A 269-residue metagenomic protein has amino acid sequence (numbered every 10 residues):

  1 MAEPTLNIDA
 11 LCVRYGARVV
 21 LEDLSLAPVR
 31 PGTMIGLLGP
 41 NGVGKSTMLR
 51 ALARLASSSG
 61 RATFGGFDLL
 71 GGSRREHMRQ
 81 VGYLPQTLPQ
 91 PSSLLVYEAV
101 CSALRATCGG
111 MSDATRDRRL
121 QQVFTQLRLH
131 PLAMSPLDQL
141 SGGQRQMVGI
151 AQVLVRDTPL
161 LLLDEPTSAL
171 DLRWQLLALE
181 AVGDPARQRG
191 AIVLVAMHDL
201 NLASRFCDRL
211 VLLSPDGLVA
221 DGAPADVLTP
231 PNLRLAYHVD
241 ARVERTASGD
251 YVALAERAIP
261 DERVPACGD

Functional and structural regions predicted by a protein language model:
L38-P40: The feature captures the beta-strand-to-loop junction immediately N-terminal to the Walker
A53: Helix-to-loop junction immediately C-terminal to a conserved catalytic motif
G60-L69, H77: Conserved ABC transporter NBD signature motif
A114-L132: Conserved ABC ATPase "signature" region
P136-L140: Conserved ABC ATPase signature
L161-E165: Catalytic Walker B motif of ABC-type/P-loop ATPase nucleotide-binding domains
R234-D269: ABC ATPase nucleotide-binding domains
